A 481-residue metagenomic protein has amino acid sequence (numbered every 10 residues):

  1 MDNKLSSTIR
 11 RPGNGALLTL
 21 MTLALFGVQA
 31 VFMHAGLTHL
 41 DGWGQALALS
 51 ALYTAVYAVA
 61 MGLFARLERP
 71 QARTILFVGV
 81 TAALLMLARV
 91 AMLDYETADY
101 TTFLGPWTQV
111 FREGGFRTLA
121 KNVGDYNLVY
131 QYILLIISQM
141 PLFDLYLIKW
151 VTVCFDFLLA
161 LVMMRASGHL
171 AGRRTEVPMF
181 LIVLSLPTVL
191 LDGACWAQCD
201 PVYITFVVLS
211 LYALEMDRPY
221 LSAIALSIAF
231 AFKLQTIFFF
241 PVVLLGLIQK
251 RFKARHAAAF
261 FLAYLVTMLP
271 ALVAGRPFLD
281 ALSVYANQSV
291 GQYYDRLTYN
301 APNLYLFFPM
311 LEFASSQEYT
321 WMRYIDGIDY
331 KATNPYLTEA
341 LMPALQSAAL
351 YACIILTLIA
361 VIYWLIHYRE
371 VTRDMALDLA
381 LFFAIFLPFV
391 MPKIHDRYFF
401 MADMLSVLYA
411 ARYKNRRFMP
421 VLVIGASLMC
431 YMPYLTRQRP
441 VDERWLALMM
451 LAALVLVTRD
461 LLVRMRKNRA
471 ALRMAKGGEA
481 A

Functional and structural regions predicted by a protein language model:
D2-L5, I9-V56, M92, V273 (+5 more regions): Transmembrane helical bundles and short interhelical boundary loops of multi-pass, membrane-embedded
L63-R69, H169, V290-F389, K467: Aromatic/glycine/proline-enriched transmembrane-helix motif characteristic of membrane-embedded glycan-assembly enzymes
L93-W107, K121-I133, Y294-L304: Extracytoplasmic catalytic/substrate-binding loops of multi-pass membrane glycan-assembly enzymes
G124, L128, Y132, L142-L161 (+1 more regions): Loop-to-helix entry region of an early transmembrane alpha helix in multi-pass inner-membrane enzymes
W150-A171, L209, L356-H367: Transmembrane-helix motifs of polytopic, lipid-linked glycan transferases
L161-R165, V202-P219, L405-S406: Specific aromatic-rich, kink-prone transmembrane helix
E176-Y212, A223-Q235, F260, Y264 (+2 more regions): Membrane-embedded helix bundles of polyisoprenyl
F238-L262, L272-R276: Perimembrane helix-loop-helix junctions
